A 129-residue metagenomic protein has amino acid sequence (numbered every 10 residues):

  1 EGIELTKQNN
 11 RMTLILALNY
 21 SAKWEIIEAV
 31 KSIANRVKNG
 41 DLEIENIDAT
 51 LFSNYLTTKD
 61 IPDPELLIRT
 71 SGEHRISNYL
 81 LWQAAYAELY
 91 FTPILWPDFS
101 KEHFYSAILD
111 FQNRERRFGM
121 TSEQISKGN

Functional and structural regions predicted by a protein language model:
E1-N129: Flexible, compositionally biased loop and terminal segments
